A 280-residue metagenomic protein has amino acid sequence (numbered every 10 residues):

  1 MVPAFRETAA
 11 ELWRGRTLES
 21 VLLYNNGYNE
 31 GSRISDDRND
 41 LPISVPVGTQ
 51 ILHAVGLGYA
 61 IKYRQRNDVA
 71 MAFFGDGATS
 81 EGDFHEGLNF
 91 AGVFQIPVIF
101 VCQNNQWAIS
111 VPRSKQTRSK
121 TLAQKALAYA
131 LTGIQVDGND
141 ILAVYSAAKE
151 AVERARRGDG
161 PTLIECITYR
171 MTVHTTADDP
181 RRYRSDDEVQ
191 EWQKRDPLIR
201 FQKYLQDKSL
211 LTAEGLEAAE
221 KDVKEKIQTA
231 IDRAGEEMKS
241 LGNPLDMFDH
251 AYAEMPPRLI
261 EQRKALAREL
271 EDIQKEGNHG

Functional and structural regions predicted by a protein language model:
M1, R14-V21, S80-G87, R118 (+7 more regions): General structural feature for long, well-ordered alpha-helical segments within catalytic domains of soluble enzymes
M1-F94, K115-R118, A123, A128-A130: Cofactor-binding active-site loop characterized by glycine-rich and histidine/acidic residues
A9-E11, T79-S80, W107-A108, R170-T175: Short, active-site-adjacent cap segments at secondary-structure transitions
L23, G27, G31, Y59-K62 (+6 more regions): Generic secondary-structure signature for well-ordered alpha-helical cores
K62-R66, S119-E150, Q193-E220: Conserved thiamine diphosphate
V98-F100: A positional/architectural concept
C102, Q106, S110-L163, T168 (+1 more regions): Conserved phosphate-handling catalytic cores of large alpha/beta enzymes
T172, D179-R181, D186-G280: Conserved acidic/glycine
